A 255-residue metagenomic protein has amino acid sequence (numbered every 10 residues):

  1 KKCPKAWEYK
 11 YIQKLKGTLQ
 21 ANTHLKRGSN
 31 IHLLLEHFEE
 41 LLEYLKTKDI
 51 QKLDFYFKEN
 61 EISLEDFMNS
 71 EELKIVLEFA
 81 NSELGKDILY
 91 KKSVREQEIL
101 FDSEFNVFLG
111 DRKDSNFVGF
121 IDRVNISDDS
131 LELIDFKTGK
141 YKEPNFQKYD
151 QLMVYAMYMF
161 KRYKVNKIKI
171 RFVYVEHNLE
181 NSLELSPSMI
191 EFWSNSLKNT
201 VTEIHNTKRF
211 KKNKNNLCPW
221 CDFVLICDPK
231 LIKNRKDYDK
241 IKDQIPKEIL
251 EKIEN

Functional and structural regions predicted by a protein language model:
K1-R27, K252-N255: C-terminal, charged and often intrinsically disordered regions of DNA end-processing helicases and nucleases
K2, W220, P229: Short, cysteine/histidine-rich loop/knuckle motifs that typically chelate Zn2+
A6, V224, K230: Cys/His-rich metal-chelating microdomains
L15-N22, E43, Y141-E143, K208-K212: Short, polar/flexible loop-turn hinges at active-site or ligand-entry regions and domain interfaces
H24, I232-N255: Short microdomains enriched in Cys/His and/or Lys/Arg
K26-V107: A non-catalytic, helix-rich entry segment at domain boundaries
I99-N199: Mg2+/Mn2+-dependent nuclease catalytic core
I190-V224: Polybasic (Lys/Arg-rich)
